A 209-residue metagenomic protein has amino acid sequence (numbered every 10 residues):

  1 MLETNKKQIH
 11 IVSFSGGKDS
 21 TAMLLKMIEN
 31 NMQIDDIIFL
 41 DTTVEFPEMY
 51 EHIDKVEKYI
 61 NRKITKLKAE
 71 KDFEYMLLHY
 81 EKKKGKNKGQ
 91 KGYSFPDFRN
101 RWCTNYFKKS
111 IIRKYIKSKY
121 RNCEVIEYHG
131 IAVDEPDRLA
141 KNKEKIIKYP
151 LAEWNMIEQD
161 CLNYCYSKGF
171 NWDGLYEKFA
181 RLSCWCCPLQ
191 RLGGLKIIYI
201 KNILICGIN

Functional and structural regions predicted by a protein language model:
M1-N209: Nucleotide-activated chemistry modules centered on ATP-dependent adenylation/adenylyltransferase
